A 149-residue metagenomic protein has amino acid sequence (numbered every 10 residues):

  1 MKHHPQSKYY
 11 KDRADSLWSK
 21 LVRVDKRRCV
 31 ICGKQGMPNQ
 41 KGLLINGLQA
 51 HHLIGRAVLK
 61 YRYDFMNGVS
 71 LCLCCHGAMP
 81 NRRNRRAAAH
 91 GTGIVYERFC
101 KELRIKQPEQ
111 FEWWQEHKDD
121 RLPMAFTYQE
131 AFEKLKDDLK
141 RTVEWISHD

Functional and structural regions predicted by a protein language model:
M1-A14, R141-D149: Arg/Lys-rich, low-complexity, intrinsically disordered N-terminal tails that contact nucleic acids
R13-Q49, C72: Short cysteine-rich loop/turn motifs with clustered Cys
K34-Q40, G68-P108: Short Cys/His-centered divalent metal-binding micro-motifs
L48-R56, G77-A78: Histidine-centered catalytic micro-motifs
I54-N67: Short linker/helix segments within small regulatory modules
F111-D149: Short flanking/linker segments adjacent to small metal-binding domains or redox-active Cys/His motifs
